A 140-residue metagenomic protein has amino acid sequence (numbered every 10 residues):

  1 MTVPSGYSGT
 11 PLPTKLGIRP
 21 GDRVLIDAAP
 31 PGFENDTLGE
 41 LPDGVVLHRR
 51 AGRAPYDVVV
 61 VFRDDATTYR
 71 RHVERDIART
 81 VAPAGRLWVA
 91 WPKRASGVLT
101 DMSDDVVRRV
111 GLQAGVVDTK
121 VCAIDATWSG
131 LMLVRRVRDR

Functional and structural regions predicted by a protein language model:
L16, G21-A29: Conserved class I S-adenosyl-L-methionine
P30-T37, G97-L99: Short, charged/polar "capping" segments at the starts of alpha-helices and the immediately preceding loops
V45-Y56: Short acidic low-complexity segments
V61-V73: Active-site-adjacent loop/helix micro-motif of nuclease/hydrolase catalytic cores
R71-P83: A short glycine-rich, Lys/Arg-flanked "PGG" loop and its adjoining helix->strand segment in the class I
V81-P92: Conserved beta-strand signature within the Rossmann-like core of class I S-adenosyl-L-methionine
D101-V121: Conserved Class I S-adenosyl-L-methionine
A114-R140: Class I S-adenosyl-L-methionine
